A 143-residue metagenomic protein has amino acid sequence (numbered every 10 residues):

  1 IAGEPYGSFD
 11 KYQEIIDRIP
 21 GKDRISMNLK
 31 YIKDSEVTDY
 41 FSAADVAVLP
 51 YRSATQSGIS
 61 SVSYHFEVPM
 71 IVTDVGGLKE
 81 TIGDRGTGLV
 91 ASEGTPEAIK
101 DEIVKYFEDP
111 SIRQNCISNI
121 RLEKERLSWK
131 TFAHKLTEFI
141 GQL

Functional and structural regions predicted by a protein language model:
I1-Y12, K30: Glycosyltransferase donor-sugar binding loop
Y12-T38: Nucleotide-activated donor-binding/catalytic signature segment of Leloir-type glycosyltransferases, i.e., the conserved
D39-T55, H65-V68: Acidic donor-binding loop of glycosyltransferase active sites
Y51-S61, K79-E80: Nucleotide-sugar-dependent
P69-V72, I82: Short hydrophobic beta-strand element within catalytic cores of glycosyltransferases and related nucleotide-activated
D84-P96, K105-P110: Conserved acidic donor-binding segment of nucleotide-sugar-dependent glycosyltransferases
A98, I112-R126, K135: A short, well-ordered alpha-helix in the C-terminal region of glycosyltransferases
K105, R126-L143: C-terminal alpha-helical cap of glycosyltransferases
